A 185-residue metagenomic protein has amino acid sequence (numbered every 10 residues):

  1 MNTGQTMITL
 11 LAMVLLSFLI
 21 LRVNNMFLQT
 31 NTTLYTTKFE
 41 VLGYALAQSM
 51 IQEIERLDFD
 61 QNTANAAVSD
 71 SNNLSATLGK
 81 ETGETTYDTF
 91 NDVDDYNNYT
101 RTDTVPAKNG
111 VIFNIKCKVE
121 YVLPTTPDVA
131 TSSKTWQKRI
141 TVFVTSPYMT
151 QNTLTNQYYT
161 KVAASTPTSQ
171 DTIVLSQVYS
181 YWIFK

Functional and structural regions predicted by a protein language model:
T3-Q48: Aliphatic-rich helix starts adjacent to a transmembrane/signal segment
V41, A45-K185: Low-complexity, Gly/Pro-rich coil/beta segments used as flexible assembly/activation regions
